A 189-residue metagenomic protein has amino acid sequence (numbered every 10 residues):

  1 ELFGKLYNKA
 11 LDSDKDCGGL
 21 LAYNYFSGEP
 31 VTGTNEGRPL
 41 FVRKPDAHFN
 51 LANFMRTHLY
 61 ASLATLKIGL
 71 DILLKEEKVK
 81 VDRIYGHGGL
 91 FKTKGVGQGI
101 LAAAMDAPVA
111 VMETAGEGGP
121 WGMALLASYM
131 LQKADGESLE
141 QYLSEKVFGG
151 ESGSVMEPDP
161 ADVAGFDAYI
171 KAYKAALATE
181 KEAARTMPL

Functional and structural regions predicted by a protein language model:
E1-L189: Glycine/Thr-rich phosphate-binding loops that ligate phosphate moieties of nucleotide and other phosphorylated ligands
